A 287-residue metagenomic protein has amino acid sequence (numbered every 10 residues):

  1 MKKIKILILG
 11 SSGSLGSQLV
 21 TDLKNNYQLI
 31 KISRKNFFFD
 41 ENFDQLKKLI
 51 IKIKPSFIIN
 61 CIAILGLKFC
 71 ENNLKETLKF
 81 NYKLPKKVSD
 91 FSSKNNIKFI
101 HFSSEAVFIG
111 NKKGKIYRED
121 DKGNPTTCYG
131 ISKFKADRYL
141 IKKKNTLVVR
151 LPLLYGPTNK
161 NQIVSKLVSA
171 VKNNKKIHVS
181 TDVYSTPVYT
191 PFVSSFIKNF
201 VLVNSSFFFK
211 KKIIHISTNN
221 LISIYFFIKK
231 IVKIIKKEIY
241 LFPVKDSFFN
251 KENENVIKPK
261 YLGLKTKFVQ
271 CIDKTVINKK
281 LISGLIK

Functional and structural regions predicted by a protein language model:
I4-K24: N-terminal Rossmann NAD(P)H-binding glycine-rich loop of SDR-like oxidoreductase domains
Q28-K48: Adenosine-cofactor binding site in Rossmann-like domains, unifying the SAM/SAH pocket of S-adenosylmethionine-dependent
F43-F80: NAD(P)H-binding glycine-rich loop region in Rossmannoid oxidoreductase-like domains and their noncatalytic homologs
N72-I100: NAD(P)-cofactor binding segment of oxidoreductase domains
K79, K83-L84, V107-V149, L153-Y155: Catalytic helix-loop patch of NAD(P)-dependent Rossmann-fold dehydrogenases
R138-S185, T190-N199: NAD(P)-dependent short-chain dehydrogenase/reductase
F196, V203-N253: Mid/C-terminal beta-alpha module of Rossmann-like enzyme folds, strongest in SDR-family dehydrogenases/epimerases
I239, I257-K287: C-terminal amphipathic/interface module of NAD(P)-dependent oxidoreductases and related NAD-binding regulators
